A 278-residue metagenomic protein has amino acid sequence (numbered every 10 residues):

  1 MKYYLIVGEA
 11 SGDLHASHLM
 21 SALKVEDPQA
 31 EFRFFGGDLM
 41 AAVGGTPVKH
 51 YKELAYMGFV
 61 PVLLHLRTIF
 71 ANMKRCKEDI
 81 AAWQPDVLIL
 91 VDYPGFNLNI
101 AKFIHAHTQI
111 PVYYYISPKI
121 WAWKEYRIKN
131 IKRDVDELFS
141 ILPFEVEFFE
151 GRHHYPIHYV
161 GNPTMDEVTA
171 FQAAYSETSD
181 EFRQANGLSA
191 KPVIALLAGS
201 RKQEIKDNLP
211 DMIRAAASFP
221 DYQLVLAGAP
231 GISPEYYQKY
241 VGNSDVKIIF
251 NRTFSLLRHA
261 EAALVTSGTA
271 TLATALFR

Functional and structural regions predicted by a protein language model:
Y3-N186, L197-N208, F219-D221, G231: Active-site and donor-binding regions of nucleotide-sugar-utilizing enzymes
G36, G228, S267-G268: Active-site proximal loops enriched in glycine and acidic residues that flank catalytic Cys/His/Asp and coordinate
K191, K202-E261: Donor-nucleotide binding loops and adjacent catalytic segments primarily of GT-B fold Leloir glycosyltransferases
F250-R278: A donor-sugar binding/catalytic signature common to diverse glycosyltransferases and related nucleotide-sugar
